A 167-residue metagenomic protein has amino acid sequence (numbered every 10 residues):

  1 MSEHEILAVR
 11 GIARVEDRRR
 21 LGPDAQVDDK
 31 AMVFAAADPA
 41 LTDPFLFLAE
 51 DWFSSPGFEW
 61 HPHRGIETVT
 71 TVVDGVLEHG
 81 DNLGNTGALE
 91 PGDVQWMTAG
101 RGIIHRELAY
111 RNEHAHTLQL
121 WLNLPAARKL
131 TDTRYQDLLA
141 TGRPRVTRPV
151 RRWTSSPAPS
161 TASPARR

Functional and structural regions predicted by a protein language model:
M1-D29: Hydrophobic alpha-helical membrane-insertion signals
R19-V73, V94, T117, T141-R167: A short glycine-rich, His/Asp/Glu-containing loop-to-beta-strand
P56, G80, R106, L130-D132 (+1 more regions): Short helix/loop capping segments that flank catalytic or ligand/cofactor-binding pockets
H61-H63, H79, H105: Histidine-centered active-site/metal-ligand motif
D74-G80: Short, structured beta-strand/loop micro-motifs enriched in basic residues and often containing a Trp
G80-T98: Short acidic-glycine-tyrosine-enriched beta hairpin
G100-R128: Ligand-binding loop in jelly-roll beta-barrel domains
W121-R134, A140-G142: Phosphate/pyrophosphate-binding betaalpha-module
